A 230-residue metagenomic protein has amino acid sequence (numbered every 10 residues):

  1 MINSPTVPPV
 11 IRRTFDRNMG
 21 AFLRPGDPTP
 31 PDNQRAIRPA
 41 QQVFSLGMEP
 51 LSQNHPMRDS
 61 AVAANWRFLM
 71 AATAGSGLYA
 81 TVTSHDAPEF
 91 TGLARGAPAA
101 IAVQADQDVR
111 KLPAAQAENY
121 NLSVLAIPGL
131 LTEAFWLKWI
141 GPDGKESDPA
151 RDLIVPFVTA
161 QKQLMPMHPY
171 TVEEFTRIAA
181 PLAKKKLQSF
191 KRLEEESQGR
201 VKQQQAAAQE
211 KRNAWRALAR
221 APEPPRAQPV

Functional and structural regions predicted by a protein language model:
M1, R67, E223-P225: A composition-driven signal for long, intrinsically disordered, charge-rich low-complexity tracts
M1-H55, G96-Y120: Short, non-transmembrane alpha-helical segments in secretory-pathway proteins
T29-D86, L130-D143: Exposed beta-strand-loop-beta-strand "reactive/processing" segments of non-cytosolic proteins
L78-P128, K145-Q228: A short, surface-exposed interaction/processing loop segment used at functional sites
